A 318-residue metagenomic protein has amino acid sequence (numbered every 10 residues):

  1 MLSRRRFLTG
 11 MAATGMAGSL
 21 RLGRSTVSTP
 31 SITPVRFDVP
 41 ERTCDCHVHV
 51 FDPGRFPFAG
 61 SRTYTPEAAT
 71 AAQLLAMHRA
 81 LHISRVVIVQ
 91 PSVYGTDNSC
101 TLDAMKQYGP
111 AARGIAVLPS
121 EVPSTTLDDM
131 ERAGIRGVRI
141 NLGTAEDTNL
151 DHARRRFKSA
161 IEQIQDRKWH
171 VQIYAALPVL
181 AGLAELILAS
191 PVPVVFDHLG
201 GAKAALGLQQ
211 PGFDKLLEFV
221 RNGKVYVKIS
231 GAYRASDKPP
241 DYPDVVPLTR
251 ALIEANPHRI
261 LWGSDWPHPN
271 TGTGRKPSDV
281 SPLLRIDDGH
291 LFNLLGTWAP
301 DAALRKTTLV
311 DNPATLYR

Functional and structural regions predicted by a protein language model:
M1-T14: N-terminal secretory signal peptides and thylakoid transit peptides that target proteins across membranes
L8-G10, T26-T96: An N-terminally biased module of ancient metal coordination in phosphate/nucleic-acid-related enzymes
S25-P34, Q209-R318: H/E-rich (His + Asp/Glu) clusters that bind or coordinate divalent metals
C44-V48, V87-I88, G114-A116, V138-I140 (+4 more regions): Hydrophobic faces of well-ordered beta-strands that scaffold small-molecule active sites in alpha/beta enzyme cores
T70-L74, D97, V122-T125, L180-A181 (+1 more regions): Alpha-helical scaffolding within the catalytic cores of extracellular/periplasmic polymer-degrading hydrolases
L75, L102-D103, A181-A184, L217 (+2 more regions): Active-site phosphate/pyrophosphate- and oxyanion-stabilizing loops and adjacent acidic/basic residues in soluble
V93-A181, E185-L188, R221, Y226-R234 (+2 more regions): Active-site gating/metal-coordination segments in enzymes
L142-A145, H198-A204: Short, acidic/turn-prone active-site loops that include or flank metal/cofactor- and phosphate-binding residues
